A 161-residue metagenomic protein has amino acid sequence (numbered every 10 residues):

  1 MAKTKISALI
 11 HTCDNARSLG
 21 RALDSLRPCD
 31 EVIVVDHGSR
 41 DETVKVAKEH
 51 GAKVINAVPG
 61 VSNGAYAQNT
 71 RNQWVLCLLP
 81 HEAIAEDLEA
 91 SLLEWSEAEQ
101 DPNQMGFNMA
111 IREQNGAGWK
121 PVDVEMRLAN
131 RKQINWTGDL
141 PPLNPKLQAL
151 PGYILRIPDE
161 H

Functional and structural regions predicted by a protein language model:
M1-S25: N-proximal low-complexity "stem/linker" segments adjacent to membrane-targeting elements
H11, C29-G38: Short beta-strand/loop segment that forms part of the nucleotide-sugar
R21-S25, V46, A65, S91: A short acidic, amphipathic alpha-helical/loop segment
S25, D36-K48: A conserved acidic beta->alpha catalytic loop
V44-G64, Q68-N69: Conserved donor nucleotide-binding strand/loop of the catalytic core
G64-A67, N72-L78, A83-H161: Catalytic-site signature of metal-activated, phosphate-bearing donor transferases, centered on the GT-A/GT-A-like
